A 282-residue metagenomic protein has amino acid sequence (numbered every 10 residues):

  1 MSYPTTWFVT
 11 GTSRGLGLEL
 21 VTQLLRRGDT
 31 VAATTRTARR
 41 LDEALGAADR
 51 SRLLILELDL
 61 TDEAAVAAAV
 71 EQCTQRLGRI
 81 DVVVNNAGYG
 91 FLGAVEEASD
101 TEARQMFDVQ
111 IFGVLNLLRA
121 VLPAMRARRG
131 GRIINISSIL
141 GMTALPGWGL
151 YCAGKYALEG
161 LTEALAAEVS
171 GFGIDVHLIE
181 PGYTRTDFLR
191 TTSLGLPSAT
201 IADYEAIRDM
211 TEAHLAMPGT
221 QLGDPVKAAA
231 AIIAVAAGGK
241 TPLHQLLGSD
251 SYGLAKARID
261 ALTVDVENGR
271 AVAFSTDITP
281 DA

Functional and structural regions predicted by a protein language model:
S13-G15: Conserved glycine-rich cofactor-binding loop
L58-A68, D100: The beta1-alpha1 cofactor-binding region of Rossmann-like NAD(H)/NADP(H)-dependent oxidoreductases
Q72-N85, F91: A glycine-rich helix->loop->beta "capping" turn within Rossmann-like NAD(P)(H)-dependent oxidoreductase domains
A94-V95, E102-R104: Substrate-binding pocket helix/loop in short-chain dehydrogenase/reductase
L118, G154: Active-site helix of classical SDR
S138: Residue(s) in the substrate-gating loop at a strand-loop-helix junction that position the organic substrate next
G173-P218: C-terminal beta-strand-loop-alpha-helix "lid" module of Rossmann-like NAD(P)-dependent dehydrogenases
